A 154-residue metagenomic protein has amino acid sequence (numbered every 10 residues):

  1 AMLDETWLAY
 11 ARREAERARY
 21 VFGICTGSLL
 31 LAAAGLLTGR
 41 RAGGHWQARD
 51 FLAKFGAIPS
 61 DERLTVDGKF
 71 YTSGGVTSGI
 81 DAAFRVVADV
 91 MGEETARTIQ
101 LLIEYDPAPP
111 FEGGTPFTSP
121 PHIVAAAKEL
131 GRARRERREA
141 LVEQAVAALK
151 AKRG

Functional and structural regions predicted by a protein language model:
A1-G154: Active-site-adjacent pocket-lining segments in enzyme domains
